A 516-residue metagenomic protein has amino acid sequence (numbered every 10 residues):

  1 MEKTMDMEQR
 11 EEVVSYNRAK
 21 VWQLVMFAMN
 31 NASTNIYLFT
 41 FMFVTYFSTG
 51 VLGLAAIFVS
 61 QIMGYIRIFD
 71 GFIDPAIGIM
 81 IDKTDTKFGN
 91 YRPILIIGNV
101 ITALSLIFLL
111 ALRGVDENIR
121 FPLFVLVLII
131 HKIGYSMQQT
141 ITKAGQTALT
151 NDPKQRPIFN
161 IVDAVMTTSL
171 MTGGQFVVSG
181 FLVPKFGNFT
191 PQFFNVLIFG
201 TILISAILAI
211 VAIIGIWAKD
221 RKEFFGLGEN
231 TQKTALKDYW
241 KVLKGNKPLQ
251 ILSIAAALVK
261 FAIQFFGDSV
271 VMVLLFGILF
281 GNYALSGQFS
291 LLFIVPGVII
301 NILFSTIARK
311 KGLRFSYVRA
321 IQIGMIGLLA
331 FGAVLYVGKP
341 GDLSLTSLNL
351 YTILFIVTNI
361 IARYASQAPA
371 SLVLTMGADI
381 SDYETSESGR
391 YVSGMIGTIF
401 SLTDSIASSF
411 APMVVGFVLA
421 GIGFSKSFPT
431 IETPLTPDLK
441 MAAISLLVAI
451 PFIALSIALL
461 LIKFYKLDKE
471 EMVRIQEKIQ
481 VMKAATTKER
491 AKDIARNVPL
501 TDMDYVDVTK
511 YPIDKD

Functional and structural regions predicted by a protein language model:
E2-D516: Membrane-embedded alpha-helical bundles of multi-pass transporters/translocases, especially carrier/permease families
